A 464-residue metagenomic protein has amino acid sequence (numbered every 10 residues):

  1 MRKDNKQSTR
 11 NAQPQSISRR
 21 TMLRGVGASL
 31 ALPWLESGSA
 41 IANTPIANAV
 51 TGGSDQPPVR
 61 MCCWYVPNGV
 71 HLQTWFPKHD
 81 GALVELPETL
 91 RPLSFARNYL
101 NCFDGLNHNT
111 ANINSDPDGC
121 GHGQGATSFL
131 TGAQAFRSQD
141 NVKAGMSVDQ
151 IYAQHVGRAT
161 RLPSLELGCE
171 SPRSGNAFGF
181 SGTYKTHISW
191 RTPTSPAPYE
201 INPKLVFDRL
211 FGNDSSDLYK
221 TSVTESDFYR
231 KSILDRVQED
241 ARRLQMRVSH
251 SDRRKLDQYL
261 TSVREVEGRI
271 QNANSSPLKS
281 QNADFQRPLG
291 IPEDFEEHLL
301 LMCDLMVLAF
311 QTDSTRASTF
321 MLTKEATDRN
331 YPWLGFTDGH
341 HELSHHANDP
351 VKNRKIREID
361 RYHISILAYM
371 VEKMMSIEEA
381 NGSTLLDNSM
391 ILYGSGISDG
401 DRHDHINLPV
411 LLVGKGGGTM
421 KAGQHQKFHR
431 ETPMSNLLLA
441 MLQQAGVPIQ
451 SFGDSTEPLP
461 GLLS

Functional and structural regions predicted by a protein language model:
R2-S464: Ligand-binding pockets and gating/stacking loops
